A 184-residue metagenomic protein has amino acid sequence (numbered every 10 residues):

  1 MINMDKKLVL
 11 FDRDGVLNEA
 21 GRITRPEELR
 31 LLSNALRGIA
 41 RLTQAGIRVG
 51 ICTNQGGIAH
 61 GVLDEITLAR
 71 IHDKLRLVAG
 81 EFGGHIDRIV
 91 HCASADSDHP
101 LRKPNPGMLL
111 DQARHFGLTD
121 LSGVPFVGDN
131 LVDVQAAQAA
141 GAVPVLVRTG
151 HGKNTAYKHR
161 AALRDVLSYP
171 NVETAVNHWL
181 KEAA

Functional and structural regions predicted by a protein language model:
I2-G50: Active-site neighborhood of HAD-like aspartate-dependent phosphohydrolases
I2-V9, E65-R88, D96-F126, N130-A184: Asp-based, Mg2+/Mn2+-dependent phosphohydrolase catalytic module
R13-L17, A93, R148: Short, small-residue-rich loop/turn micro-motifs
V16-E19, N54-G56, D87-R88, Q112-R114: A short alpha-helix capping/helix-coil boundary motif
V16-N18, I58, D133, G152: Active-site loop signature of alpha/beta-hydrolase-fold enzymes
N18-A20, G61, H178: Residues that scaffold the ATP/ADP-binding catalytic core of kinase and kinase-like folds
I23, E27-R30, G61-I66, P100-K103: Short, solvent-exposed loop/turn segments at secondary-structure boundaries
A35, I39-H72, H85-D98, A137: Substrate-recognition element of Asp-dependent hydrolases with the DxDx(T/V) motif
